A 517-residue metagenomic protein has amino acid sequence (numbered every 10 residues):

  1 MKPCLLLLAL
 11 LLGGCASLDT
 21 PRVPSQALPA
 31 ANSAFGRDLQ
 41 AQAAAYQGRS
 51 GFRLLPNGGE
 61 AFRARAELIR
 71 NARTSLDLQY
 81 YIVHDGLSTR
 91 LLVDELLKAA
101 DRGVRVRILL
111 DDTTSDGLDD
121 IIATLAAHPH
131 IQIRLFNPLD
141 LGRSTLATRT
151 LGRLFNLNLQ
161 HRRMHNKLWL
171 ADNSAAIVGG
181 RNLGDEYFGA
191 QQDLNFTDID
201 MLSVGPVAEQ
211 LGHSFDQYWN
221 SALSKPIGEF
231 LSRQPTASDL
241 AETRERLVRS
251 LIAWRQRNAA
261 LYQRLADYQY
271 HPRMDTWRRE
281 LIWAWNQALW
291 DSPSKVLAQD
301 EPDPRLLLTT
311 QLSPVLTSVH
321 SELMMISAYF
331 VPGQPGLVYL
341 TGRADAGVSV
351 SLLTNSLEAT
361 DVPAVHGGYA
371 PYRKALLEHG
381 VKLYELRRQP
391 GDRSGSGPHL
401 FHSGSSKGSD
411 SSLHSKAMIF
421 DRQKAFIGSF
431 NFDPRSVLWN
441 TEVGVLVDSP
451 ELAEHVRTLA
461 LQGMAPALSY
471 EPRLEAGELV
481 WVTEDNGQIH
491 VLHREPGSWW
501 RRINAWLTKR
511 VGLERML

Functional and structural regions predicted by a protein language model:
C4-G13: Bacterial N-terminal signal peptides
C15-K167, A171-L517: Charged, low-complexity intrinsically disordered terminal segments
